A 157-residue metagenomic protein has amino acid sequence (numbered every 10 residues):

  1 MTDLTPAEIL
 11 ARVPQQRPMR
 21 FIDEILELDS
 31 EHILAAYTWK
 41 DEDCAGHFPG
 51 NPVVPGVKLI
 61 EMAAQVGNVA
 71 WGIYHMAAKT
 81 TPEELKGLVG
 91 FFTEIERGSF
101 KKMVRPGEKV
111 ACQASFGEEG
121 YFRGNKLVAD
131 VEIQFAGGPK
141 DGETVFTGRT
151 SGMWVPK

Functional and structural regions predicted by a protein language model:
M1-D3, D23: N-terminal, positively charged regions that mediate nucleic acid binding
L4-Q16, E83-K86: Short aromatic-glycine motifs in intrinsically disordered, low-complexity regions
P14-V54, K58: Catalytic strand-loop segment that frames the active site of acyl-thioester-processing enzymes
R17-M19, F91, R97, G124-K126: Short solvent-exposed loop/turn micro-motifs enriched in small/polar/acidic residues
D23, E96-G98, V131-I133: Hydrophobic/aromatic beta-strand elements that line small-molecule binding cavities or substrate pockets in beta-rich
S30-L34, K101-K157: HotDog/MaoC-like acyl-thioester-processing domains
L59-W71: Active-site- and interface-proximal helix/loop "cap" or "latch" segments in soluble metabolic and energy-transducing
N68-F116, V145, R149: Hydrophobic beta-strand-centered segment that forms part of the acyl-chain substrate-binding groove
